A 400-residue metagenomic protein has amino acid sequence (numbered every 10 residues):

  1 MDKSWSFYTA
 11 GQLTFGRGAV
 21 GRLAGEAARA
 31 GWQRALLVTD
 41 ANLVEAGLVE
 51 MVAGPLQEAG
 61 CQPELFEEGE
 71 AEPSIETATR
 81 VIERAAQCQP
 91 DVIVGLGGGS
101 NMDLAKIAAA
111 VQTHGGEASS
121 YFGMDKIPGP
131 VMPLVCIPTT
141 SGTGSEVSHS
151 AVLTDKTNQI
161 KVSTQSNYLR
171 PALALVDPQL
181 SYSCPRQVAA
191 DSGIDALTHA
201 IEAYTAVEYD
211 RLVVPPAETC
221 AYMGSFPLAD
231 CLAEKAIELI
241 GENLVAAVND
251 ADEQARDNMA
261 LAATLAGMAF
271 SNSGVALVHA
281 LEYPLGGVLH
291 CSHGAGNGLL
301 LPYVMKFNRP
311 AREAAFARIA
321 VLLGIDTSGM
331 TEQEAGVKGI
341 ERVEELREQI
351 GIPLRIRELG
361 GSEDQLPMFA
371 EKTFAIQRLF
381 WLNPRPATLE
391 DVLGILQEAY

Functional and structural regions predicted by a protein language model:
M1-V92, I356: ATP/NTP phosphate-donor binding region
V20-L23, E45-L48, I75-A78, S100-K106 (+2 more regions): Short glycine/serine/threonine-rich phosphate/pyrophosphate-binding segments that cradle anionic phosphate groups
G21, T113-P216, C220-A221, A317-L322: A glycine/threonine-rich phosphate-anchoring loop and its flanking beta-alpha core in nucleotide/phosphate-binding
A85-D125, V131-T139, L281: A short, small-residue-rich loop immediately preceding and capping a beta-strand
L197-I201, M259-G267, L281, L301 (+4 more regions): Short alpha-helical scaffolding segments that buttress acidic/His motifs in well-ordered protein cores
Y209-R342: Active-site segments that bind and position negatively charged phosphate/pyrophosphate groups
F316, L323, T327-Y400: C-terminal charged capping/lid subdomain of soluble metabolic enzymes
